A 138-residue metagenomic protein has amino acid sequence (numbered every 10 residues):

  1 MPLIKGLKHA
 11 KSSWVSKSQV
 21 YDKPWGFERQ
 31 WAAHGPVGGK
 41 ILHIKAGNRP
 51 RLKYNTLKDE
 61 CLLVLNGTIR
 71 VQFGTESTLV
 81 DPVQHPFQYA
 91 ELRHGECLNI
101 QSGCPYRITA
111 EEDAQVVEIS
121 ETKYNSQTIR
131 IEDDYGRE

Functional and structural regions predicted by a protein language model:
M1-I41, R49-R51, P82, P86-A90 (+2 more regions): A short, N-terminal "cap"/entry segment at the start of jelly-roll beta-barrel domains of the cupin/DSBH fold
I41-L42, L52-Y54, D59-V64, A90 (+2 more regions): His/acidic/aromatic-lined binding-pocket segments of jelly-roll/cupin-type domains and related regulatory beta-sandwich
K45-N48, H94-C97, Q101-G103, E111-D113: Tight coil/turn sites that cap or link beta-strands
R51, V71-F73, E118: Short hydrophobic/aromatic-rich beta-strand segments that constitute the beta-sheet cores of beta-sandwich/beta-barrel
T56-L79: Glycine- and acidic-residue-biased ligand/ion/polar-headgroup-sensing regions
C61, E112-I131: A short hydrophobic beta-strand segment most commonly corresponding to one strand of the jelly-roll/cupin
C61, T68-R70, C97, P105 (+1 more regions): Structural motif
T75-P105: Short acidic-glycine-tyrosine-enriched beta hairpin
